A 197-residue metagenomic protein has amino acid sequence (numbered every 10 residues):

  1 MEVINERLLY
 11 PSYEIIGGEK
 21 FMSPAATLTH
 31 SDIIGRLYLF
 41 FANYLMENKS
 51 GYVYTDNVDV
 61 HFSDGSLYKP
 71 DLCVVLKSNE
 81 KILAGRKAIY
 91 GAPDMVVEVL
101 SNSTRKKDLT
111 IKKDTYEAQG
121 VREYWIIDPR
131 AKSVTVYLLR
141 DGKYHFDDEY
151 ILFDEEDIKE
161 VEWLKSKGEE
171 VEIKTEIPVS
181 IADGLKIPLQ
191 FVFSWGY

Functional and structural regions predicted by a protein language model:
M1, Y13-I15, E19-M22: N-terminal leader/capping segments at the start of a protein or of a new domain
E2-Y10, G35, L39-Y44, D59-Q119 (+1 more regions): C-terminal interaction segment
G17, P24, T55-D56, L76 (+1 more regions): Pocket-edge structural micro-motifs
E19-K20, A26, H30-I34, Y38: Nuclease catalytic cores
F21-S23, K81-I82: Short small-residue beta-strand/loop micro-motif enriched in glycine and branched aliphatics
A25-A26, P129: Structured loop/turn residues at secondary-structure junctions
N48-D56: A short coil-to-beta-strand element that immediately follows conserved catalytic motifs
